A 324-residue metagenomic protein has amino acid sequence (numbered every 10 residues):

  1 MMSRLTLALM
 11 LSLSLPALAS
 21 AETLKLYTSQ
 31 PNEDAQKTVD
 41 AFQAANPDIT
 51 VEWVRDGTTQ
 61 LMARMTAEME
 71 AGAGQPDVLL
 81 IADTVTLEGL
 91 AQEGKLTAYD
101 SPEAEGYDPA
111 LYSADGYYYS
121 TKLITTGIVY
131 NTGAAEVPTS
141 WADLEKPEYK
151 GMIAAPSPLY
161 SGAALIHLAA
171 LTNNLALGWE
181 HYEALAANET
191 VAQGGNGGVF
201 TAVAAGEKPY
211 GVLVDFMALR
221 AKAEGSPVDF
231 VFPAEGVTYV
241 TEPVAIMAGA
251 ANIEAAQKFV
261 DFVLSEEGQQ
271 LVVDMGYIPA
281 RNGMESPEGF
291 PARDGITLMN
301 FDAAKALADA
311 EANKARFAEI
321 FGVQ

Functional and structural regions predicted by a protein language model:
K25, S29-E52: Short, polar/charged alpha-helical segment
S29-Q36, T58-T59, G74-E207: Extracytoplasmic ligand-binding site segments that recognize negatively charged/polar headgroups
V85-G89, P209-P227, G276: A ligand-binding cleft/hinge motif common to bilobed small-molecule-binding domains
T97-E103, G116-S120, A142, Y210 (+2 more regions): Short beta-strand->loop
I124, E183-A186, A192-Q193, E224-A250 (+1 more regions): Periplasmic-binding protein-like
G127-A134, A169-T172, T241-N252, L271-V272: A bilobed periplasmic-binding-protein/Venus flytrap-type ligand-binding module shared by bacterial periplasmic
G178-E180, A280-Q324: An extracytoplasmic/periplasmic, membrane-proximal ligand-sensing/linker region
M247-F301: Mature extracytoplasmic/periplasmic domains
